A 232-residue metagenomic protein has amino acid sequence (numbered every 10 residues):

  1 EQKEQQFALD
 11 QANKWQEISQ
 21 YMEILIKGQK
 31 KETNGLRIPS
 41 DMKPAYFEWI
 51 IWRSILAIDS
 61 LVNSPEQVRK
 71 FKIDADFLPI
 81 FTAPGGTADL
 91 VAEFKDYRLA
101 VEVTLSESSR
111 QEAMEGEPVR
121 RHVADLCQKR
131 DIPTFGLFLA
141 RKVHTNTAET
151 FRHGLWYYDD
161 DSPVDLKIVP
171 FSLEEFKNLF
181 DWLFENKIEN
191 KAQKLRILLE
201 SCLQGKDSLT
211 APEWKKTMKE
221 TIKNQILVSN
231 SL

Functional and structural regions predicted by a protein language model:
K3-N230: Catalytic core segments in nucleotide and nucleic-acid processing enzymes
